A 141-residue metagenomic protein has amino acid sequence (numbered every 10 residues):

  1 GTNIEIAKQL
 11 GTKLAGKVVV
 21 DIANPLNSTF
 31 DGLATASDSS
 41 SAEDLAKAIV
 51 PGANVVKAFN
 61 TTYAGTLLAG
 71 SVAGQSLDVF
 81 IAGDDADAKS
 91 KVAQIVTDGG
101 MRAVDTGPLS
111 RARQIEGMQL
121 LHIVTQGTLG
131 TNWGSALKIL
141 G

Functional and structural regions predicted by a protein language model:
G1-F30: Rossmann-fold NAD(P) dinucleotide-binding segment
A15, I49-P51, G99: Short, structured coil segments at secondary-structure junctions
S28, T62-L67: Conserved catalytic-site region of short-chain dehydrogenase/reductase
D31-S39, D44, A69-D87: Short beta-strand and adjoining strand-loop segment in the mid-core of the Rossmann-like NAD(P)-dependent dehydrogenase
D38-N60: Rossmann-fold dehydrogenase core element
L77-G141: Active-site-lining helix/loop region of Rossmann-like oxidoreductase modules
